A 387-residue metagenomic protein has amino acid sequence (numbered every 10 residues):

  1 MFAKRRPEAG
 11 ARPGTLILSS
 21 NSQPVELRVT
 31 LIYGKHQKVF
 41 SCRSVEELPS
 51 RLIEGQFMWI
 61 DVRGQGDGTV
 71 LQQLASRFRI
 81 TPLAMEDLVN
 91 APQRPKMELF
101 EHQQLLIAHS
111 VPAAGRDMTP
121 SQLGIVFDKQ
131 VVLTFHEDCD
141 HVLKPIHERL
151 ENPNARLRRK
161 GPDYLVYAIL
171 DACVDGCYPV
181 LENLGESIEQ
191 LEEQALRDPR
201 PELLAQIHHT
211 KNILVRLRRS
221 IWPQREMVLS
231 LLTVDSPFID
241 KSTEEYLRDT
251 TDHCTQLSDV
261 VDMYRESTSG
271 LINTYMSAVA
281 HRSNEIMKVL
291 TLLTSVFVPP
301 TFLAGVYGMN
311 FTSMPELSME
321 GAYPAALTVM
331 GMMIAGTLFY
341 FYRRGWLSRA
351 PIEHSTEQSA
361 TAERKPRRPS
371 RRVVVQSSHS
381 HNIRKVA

Functional and structural regions predicted by a protein language model:
M1-D240, Y246-D249, H253-M263, E316 (+1 more regions): Peripheral, non-transmembrane regulatory/ligand-interaction domains of membrane transport proteins
R158, P162, E320-T328: Structural motif marking the loop-to-transmembrane transition
G161, G305-G308, A322, G345: Glycine-centered flexibility sites
T255-L293: Membrane-interface, cytosolic juxtamembrane amphipathic helix immediately N-terminal to a transmembrane helix, enriched
T274-A278, G331-A335, S370-R372: Feature detects long, helix-prone N-terminal segments enriched in hydrophobes
R282-E316, P324-I334, Y340: Bilayer-spanning, highly hydrophobic alpha-helical transmembrane segments
